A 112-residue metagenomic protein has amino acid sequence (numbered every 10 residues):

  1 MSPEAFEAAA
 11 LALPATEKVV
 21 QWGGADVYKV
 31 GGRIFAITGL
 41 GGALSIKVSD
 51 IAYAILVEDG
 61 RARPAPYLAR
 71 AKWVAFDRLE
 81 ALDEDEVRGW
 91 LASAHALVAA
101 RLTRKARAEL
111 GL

Functional and structural regions predicted by a protein language model:
M1-L112: Charge-dense, helix-prone N-terminal extensions
